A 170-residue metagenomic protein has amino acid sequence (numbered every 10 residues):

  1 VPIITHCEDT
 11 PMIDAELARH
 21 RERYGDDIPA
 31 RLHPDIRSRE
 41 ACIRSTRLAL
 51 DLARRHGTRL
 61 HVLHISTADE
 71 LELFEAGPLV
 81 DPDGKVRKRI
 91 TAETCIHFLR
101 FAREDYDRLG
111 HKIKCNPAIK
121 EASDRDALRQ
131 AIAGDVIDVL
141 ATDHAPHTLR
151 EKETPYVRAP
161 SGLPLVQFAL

Functional and structural regions predicted by a protein language model:
V1-L140: Histidine/acidic residue-rich metal-binding segments in metalloenzymes
C42, R158-L170: Gly/Ser/Thr-rich active-site loops/lids in small-molecule metabolic enzymes that frequently grip phosphoryl groups
T142-R150, L165-L170: Active-site anion/phosphate-binding pocket segments in diverse small-molecule metabolic enzymes
R150-A159: Basic, amphipathic juxtamembrane/active-site segments that coordinate anionic phosphate or diphosphate groups
